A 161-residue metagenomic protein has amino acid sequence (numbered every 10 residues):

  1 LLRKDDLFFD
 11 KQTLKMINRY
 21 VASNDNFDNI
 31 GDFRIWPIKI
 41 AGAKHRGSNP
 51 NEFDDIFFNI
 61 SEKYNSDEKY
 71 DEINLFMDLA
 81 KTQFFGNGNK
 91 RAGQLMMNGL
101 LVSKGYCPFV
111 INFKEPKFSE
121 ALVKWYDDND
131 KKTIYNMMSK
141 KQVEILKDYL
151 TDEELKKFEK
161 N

Functional and structural regions predicted by a protein language model:
L1-N161: FIC/Doc superfamily catalytic core
